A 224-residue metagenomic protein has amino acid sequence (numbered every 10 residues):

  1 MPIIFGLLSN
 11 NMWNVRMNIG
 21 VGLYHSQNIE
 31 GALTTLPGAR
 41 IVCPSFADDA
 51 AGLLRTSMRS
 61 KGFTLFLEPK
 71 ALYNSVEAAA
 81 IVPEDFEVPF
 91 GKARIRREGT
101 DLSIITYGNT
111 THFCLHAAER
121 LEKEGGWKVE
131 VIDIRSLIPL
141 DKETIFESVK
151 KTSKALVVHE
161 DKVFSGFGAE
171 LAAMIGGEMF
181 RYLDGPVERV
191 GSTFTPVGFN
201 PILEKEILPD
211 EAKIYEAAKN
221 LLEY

Functional and structural regions predicted by a protein language model:
P2-S60, V197, K219-L222: Conserved thiamine diphosphate
I3-N11, N18, K70-Y224: Thiamine diphosphate
K61-F63, S153: Short, surface-exposed beta-edge/turn micro-motifs
